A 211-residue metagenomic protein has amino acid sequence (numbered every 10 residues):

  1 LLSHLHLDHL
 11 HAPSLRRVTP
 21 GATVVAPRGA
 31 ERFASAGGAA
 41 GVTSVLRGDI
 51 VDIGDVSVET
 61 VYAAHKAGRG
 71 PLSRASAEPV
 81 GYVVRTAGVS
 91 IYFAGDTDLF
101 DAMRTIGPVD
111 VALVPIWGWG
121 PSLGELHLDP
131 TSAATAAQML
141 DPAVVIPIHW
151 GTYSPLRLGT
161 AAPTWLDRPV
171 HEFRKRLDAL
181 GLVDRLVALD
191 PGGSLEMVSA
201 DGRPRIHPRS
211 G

Functional and structural regions predicted by a protein language model:
L1-A26, E31-R32, G41-S44, P108-L113: Active-site metal-binding motif and surrounding structural segment of the metallo-beta-lactamase
H4, H11, V58, D96 (+3 more regions): Divalent metal-coordination and catalytic microenvironments
H4-H9, H65, F93, H149: Histidine-centered active-site/metal-ligand motif
T23, G29, L99-P191: Cap/insert and terminal regions of metallo-dependent hydrolase folds
A30-S35, E196: Short, charged/polar "capping" segments at the starts of alpha-helices and the immediately preceding loops
A36-A39, R176: Short, conserved SAM-binding/catalytic segment of Class I S-adenosyl-L-methionine-dependent methyltransferases
G38-G41, G54-V56, G181-R185: A short helix-to-beta-strand connector/capping loop
V45-G107, E125, K175, D190-G211: Core dinuclear metal-dependent hydrolase active-site scaffold
